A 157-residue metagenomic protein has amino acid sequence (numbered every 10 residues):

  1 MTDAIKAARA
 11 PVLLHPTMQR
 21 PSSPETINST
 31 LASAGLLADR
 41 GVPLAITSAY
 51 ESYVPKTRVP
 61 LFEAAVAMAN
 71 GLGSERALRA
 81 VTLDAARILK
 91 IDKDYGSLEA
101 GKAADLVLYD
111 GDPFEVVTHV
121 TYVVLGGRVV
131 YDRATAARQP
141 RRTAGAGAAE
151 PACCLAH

Functional and structural regions predicted by a protein language model:
D3-P11, H15-Y109: His/Asp/Glu-enriched, well-ordered alpha-helical/loop segment that forms or immediately abuts the divalent-metal
M18, Y50, G145-A146, H157: Metal-coordinating catalytic core of metallo-dependent amide/deamination hydrolases
Q19-R20, S29-T30, A137-A146: Charged, low-complexity, helix-prone segments enriched in Lys/Glu/Asp/Gln
I27, L89, V123, A144-A146: A generic membrane alpha-helix/interface feature
E99-T143: C-terminal cap of metal-dependent C-N hydrolases
A152-L155: Sequence contexts marking disulfide-bonded cysteines in secreted/extracellular proteins
